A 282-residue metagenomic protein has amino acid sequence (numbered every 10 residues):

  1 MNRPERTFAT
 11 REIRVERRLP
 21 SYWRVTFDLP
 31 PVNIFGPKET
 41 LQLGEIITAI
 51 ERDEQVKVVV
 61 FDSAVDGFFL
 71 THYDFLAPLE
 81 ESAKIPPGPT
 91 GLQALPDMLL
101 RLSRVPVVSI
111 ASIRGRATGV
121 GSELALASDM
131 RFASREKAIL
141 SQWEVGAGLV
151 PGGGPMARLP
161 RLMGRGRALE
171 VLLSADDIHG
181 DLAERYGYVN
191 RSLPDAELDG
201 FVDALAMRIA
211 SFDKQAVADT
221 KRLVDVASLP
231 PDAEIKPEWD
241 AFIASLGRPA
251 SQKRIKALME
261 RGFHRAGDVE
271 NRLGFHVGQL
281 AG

Functional and structural regions predicted by a protein language model:
M1-D62, L100: Conserved CoA-thioester-binding segment of acyl-CoA-metabolizing enzymes
M1-P20, D66-F68, A175, H179-G180 (+2 more regions): C-terminal alpha-helix plus adjacent terminal tail
S63-M98, A117: Glycine- (often His-adjacent) and acidic-residue-rich active-site loop that binds/positions the CoA thioester
M98, T118-L172, F201, L205: CoA-thioester-processing core
P106-R116: A short, small-residue-rich loop immediately preceding and capping a beta-strand
F132-A133, V189-F201: Short acidic-hydrophobic, aromatic-tinged amphipathic segments that line or gate anion-handling sites
